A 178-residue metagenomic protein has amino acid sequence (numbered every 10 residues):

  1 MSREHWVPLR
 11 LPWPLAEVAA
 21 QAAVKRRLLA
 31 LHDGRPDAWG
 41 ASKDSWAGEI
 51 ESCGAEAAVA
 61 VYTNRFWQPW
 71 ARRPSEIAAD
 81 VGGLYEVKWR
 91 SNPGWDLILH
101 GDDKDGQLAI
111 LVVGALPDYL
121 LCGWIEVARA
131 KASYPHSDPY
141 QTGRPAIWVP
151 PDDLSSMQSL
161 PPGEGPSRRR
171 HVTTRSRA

Functional and structural regions predicted by a protein language model:
M1-V81, K88-A178: Nucleic-acid endonuclease domains
